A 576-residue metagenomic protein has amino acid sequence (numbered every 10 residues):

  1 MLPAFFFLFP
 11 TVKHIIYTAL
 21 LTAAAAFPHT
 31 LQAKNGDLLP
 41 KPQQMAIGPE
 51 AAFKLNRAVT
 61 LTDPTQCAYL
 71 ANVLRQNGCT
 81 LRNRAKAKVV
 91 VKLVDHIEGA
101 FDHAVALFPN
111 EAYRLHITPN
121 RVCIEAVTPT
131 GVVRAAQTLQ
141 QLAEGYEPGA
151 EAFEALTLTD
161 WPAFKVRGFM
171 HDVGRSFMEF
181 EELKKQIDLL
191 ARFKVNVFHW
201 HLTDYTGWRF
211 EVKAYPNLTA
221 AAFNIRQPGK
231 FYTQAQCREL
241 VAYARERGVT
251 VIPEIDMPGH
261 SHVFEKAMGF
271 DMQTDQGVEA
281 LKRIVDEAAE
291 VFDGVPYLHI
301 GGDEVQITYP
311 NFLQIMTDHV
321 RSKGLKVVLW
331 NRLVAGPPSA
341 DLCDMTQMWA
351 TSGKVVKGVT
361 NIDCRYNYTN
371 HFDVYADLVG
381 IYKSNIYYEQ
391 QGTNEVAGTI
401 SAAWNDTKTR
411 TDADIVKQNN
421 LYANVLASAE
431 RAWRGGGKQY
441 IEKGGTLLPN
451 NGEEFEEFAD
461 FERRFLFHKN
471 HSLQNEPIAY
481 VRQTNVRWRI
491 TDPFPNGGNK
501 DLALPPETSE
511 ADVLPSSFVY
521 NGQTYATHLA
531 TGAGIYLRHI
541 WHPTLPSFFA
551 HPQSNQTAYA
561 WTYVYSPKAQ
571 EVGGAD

Functional and structural regions predicted by a protein language model:
M1-N35: Bacterial Sec-dependent N-terminal signal peptides
L31-P162, L329-V334, E456-V486, D492-P493: Acidic, contiguous N-terminal accessory segments
F108-Y297: Feature activates predominantly on carbohydrate-active enzymes
F264-M345, A350-V356: Active-site neighborhood of glycoside hydrolase catalytic domains
A340-L342, A350-N485: Flexible, acidic glycine-rich loops studded with aromatic residues
R464-I540: Accessory carbohydrate-binding/adhesion or oligomerization-edge regions at the termini of glycan-active proteins
P552-Y565: Short beta-strands within extracellular/lumenal beta-sheet-rich domains
Y565-S566, Q570-D576: Aromatic-lined ligand-binding clefts that engage carbohydrates, nucleic acids, or primary amines
